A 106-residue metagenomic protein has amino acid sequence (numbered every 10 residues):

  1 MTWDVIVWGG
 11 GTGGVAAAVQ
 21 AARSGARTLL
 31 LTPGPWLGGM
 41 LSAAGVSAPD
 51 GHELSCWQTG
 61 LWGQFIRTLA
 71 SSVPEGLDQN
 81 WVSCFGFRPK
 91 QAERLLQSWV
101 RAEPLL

Functional and structural regions predicted by a protein language model:
M1-G11: Beta1/beta-strand and adjacent pyrophosphate-binding region of the FAD-binding site in flavoprotein oxidoreductases
G14: N-terminal Rossmann-fold NAD(P) dinucleotide-binding loop
Q20, A26-R27, T32-L106: Conserved N-terminal/central alpha/beta ligand/cofactor-binding core
